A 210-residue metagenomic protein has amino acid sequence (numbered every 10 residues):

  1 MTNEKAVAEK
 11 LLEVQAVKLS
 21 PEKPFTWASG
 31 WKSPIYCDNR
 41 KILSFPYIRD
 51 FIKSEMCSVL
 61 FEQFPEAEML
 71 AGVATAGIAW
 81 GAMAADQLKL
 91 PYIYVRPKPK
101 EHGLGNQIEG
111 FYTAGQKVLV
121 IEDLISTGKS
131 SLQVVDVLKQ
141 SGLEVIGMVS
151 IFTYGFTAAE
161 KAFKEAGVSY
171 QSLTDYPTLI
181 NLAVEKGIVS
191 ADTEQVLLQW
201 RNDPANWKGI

Functional and structural regions predicted by a protein language model:
M1-Q63: Active-site-facing substrate-recognition patch
T2-E13, D136-I210: PRPP-dependent phosphoribosyltransferase catalytic core
M56-E68, V135-S141: Phosphate/pyrophosphate-binding loops at sites that engage ATP/ADP/AMP, CoA/4′-phosphopantetheine, polyphosphate
Q63, G110-A114, S141, A162: Solvent-exposed alpha-helices and their adjacent loops that cap or buttress functional pockets in soluble metabolic
P65-A74, V149: Short glycine-rich phosphate-binding loop at a beta-alpha junction
E68, Q116, I146: Conserved acidic residues
G81-L119, T127-Q133: Short, glycine/charge-rich flexible loops or terminal/linker lids adjacent to PRPP-binding catalytic cores
